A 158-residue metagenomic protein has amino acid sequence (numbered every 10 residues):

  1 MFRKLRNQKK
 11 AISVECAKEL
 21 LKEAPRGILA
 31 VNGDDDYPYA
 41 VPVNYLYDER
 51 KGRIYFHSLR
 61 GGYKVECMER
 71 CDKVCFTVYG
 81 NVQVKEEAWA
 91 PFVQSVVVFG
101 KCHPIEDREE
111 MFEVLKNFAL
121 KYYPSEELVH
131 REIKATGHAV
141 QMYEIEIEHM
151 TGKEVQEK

Functional and structural regions predicted by a protein language model:
M1-K22: Extreme N-terminal tail/first-helix region
F2-N7, Q83-K158: Charged, gly/pro-rich active-site loop segments
K10-S13, E23-I28, S125-L128: Short Pro/Gly-enriched beta-strand edge/turn motifs at strand-loop
L20-L21, C67-M68, F118: A generic structural signal for nonpolar/aromatic side chains embedded in well-ordered alpha-helices
A24-R60, F76: Short beta-strand segments
I28, Y55, C75, F99 (+1 more regions): Beta-strand secondary-structure signal
S58-Y63, A119: Short, solvent-exposed aromatic-acidic interface loops
K64-P91: Helix-adjacent hinge/juxtasegments
